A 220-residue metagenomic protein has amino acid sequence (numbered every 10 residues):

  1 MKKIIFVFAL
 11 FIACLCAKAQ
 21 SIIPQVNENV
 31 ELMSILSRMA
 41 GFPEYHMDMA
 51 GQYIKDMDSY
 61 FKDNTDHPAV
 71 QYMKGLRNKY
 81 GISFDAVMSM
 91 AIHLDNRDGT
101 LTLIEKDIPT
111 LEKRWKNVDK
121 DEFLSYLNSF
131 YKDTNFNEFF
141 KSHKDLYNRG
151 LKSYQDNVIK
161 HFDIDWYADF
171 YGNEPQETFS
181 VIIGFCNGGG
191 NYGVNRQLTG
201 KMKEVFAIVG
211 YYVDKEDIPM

Functional and structural regions predicted by a protein language model:
M1-I22: Bacterial Sec-dependent N-terminal signal peptides
Q20-K106: N-terminal mature-domain "stem" immediately C-terminal to a signal peptide or N-terminal signal-anchor/transmembrane
Q71-W166: Long, mid-chain structured domain cores
H143-F206: Auxiliary, metal-adjacent structural segments of Zn-dependent hydrolase domains
I208-G210: Extracytoplasmic
V213-D214: Long, low-complexity, proline- and polar/charged-enriched segments that are largely intrinsically disordered
I218-M220: Active-site recognition of the HExxH zinc-binding catalytic motif
